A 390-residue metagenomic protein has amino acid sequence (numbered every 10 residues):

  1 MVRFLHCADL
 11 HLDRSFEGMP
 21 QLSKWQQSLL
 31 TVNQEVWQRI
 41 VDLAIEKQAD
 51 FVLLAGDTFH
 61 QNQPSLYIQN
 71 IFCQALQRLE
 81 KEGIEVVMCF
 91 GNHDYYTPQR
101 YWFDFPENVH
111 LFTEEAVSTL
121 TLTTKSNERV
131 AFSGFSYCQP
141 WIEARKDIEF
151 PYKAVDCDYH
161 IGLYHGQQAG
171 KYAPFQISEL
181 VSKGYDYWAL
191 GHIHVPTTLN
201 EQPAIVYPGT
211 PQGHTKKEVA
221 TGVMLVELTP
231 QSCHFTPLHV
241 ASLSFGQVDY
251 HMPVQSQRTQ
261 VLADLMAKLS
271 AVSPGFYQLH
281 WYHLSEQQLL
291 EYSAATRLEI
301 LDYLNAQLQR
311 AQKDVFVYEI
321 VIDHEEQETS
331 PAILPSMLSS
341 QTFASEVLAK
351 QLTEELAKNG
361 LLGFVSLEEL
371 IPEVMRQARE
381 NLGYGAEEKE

Functional and structural regions predicted by a protein language model:
M1-L66, F364, E368-E373: N-terminal active-site segment of His-dependent metallophosphoesterases
H6, L54, M88, G162 (+1 more regions): Structural beta-sheet core signal
V36-I40, I71, D264: Well-ordered alpha-helical segments embedded in enzymatic catalytic cores
E46, K81, S182, Y187 (+2 more regions): Alpha-helix termination/capping residues and helix-transition junctions
F51, N62-G222: His/Asp/Glu-rich metal-coordinating catalytic cores of metallo-dependent phosphodiesterases/hydrolases acting on
S118-K125, P208-K268, G275-H280: Binuclear metal-dependent phosphoesterase catalytic core
A204-H214, G222-L228, Y292-Q307: Divalent-metal (often Zn2+) His-rich catalytic cores of metallo-beta-lactamase-fold enzymes
A241-E390: Accessory, non-catalytic peripheral segments of nucleic-acid enzymes
